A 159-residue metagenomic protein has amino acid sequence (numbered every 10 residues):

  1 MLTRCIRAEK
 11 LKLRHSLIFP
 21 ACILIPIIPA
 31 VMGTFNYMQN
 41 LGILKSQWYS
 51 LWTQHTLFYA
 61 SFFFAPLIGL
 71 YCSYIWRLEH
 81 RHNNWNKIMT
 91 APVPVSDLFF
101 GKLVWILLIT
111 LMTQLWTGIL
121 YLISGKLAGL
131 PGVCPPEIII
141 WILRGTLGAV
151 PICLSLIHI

Functional and structural regions predicted by a protein language model:
M1-P26: Aromatic- and glycine-rich beta-strand/loop motifs that create alpha-glucan
R4-C5, Y71, L154: Short, conserved clusters of charged catalytic residues that mark active-site and nucleotide-handling motifs
I6-L13, L98-F99, I139-L143: Hydrophobic alpha-helical elements at and bordering transmembrane segments of multi-pass membrane proteins
H15-L17, P94, L156: Short loop-to-helix capping motifs
I27-I68, F100-L156: Secretory targeting signals
L70-M89: Transmembrane helix boundary and interhelical loop/hinge segments in multi-pass membrane proteins
M89-V95: Short helix-to-coil transition segments within interhelical loops that connect adjacent transmembrane helices
